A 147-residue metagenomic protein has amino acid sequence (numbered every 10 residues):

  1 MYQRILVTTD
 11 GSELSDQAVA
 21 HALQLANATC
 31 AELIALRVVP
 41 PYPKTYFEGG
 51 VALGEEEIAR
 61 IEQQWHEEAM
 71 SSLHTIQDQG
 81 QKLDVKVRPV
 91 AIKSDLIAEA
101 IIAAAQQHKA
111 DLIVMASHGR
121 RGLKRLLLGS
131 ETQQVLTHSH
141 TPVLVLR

Functional and structural regions predicted by a protein language model:
Q3-E55, Q79-K86: Small/aliphatic-rich secondary-structure junction motif
I5, V19-A22, L33-A35, I101 (+3 more regions): Hydrophobic packing within well-folded, soluble alpha/beta domains
A18, A69-S72, I97: Hydrophobic alpha-helical membrane-association signature
A18, T45-E48, E99-I102, R125-L127: Short, well-ordered secondary-structure micro-motifs
Q24, Q106-R147: Gly/Ser-rich helix-loop-strand patches that form or flank binding pockets for ribonucleotide-derived cofactors
A35, P89-A91, V145: A structural preference for short, hydrophobic beta-strand core positions in alpha/beta folds
E55-S71: A short acidic, glycine-rich active-site loop that binds or catalyzes chemistry on phosphate/adenosine moieties
T75-I113: Structural beta-alpha unit
